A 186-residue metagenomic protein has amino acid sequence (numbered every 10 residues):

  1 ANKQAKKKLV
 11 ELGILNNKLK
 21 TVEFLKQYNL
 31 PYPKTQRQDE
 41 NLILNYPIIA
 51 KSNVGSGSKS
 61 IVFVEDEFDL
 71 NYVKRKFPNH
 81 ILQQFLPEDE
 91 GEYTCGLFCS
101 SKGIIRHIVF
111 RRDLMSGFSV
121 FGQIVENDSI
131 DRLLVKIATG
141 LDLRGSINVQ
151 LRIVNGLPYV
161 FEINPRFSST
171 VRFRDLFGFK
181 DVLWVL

Functional and structural regions predicted by a protein language model:
A1-A5: ATP-binding N-terminal substructure of ATP-dependent carboxylate-amine bond-forming enzymes
E11-E90, G96-I104, D131-R132: Active-site nucleotide/adenylate-binding loops and adjacent lid/helix of ATP-dependent enzymes
K20, P158, S168: Short alpha-helical
I43-Y46, V154-Y159: A short, glycine/Asx- and small/polar-enriched loop/turn that sits immediately N-terminal to a beta-strand
I48, I105-R106, Y159-E162: Protein kinase-like catalytic core scaffold
P78, Q84-S146, I153, N164-W184: ATP-dependent carboxylate/phosphate-activation module, predominantly the ATP-grasp catalytic core and closely related
